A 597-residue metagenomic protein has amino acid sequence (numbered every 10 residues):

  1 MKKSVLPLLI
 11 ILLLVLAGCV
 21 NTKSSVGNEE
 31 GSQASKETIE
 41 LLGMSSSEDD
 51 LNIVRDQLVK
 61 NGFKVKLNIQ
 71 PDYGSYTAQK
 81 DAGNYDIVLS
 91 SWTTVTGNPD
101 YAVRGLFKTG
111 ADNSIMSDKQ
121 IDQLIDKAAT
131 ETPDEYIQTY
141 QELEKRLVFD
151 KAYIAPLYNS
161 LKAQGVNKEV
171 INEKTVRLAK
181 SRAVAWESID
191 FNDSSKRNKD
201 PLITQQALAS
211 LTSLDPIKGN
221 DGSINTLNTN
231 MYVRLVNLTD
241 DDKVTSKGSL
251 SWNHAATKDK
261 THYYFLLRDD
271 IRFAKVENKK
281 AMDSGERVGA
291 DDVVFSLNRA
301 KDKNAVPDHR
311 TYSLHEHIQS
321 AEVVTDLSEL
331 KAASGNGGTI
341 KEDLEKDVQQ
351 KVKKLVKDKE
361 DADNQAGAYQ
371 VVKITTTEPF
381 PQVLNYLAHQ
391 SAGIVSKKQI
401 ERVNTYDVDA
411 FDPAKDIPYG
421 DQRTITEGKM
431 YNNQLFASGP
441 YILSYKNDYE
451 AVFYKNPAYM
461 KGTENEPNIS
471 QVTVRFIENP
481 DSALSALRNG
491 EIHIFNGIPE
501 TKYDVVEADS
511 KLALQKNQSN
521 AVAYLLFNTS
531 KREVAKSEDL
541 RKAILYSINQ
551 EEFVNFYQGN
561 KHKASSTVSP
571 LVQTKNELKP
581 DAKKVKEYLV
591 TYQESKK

Functional and structural regions predicted by a protein language model:
T22-S25, G222, T226-T229, D240 (+2 more regions): Gly/Pro-rich hinge or "lid" segments in bacterial periplasmic/extracellular proteins
L42, A128-A152, D291, Y369-K373 (+5 more regions): Alpha-helical secondary-structure segments
K64, K429, A458-V505: Ligand-site clamp/hinge motif
K66-Y76, Y101-V170, N198, K542 (+2 more regions): Extracytoplasmic/peripheral linker and loop segments enriched in polar/acidic and small residues with frequent Thr/Pro
V166-D200: Long beta-strand-rich cores associated with HINT superfamily self-processing modules
Q205-K258: N-terminal lobe/hinge region of extracytoplasmic solute-binding protein
W252-A321, E360-A362, G367-K373, V534-K536 (+1 more regions): Aromatic- and charge-enriched surface segment that lines or borders ligand/interaction sites
A305-I417: Surface-exposed binding/hinge segments that line and control ligand-binding clefts or catalytic entry sites
